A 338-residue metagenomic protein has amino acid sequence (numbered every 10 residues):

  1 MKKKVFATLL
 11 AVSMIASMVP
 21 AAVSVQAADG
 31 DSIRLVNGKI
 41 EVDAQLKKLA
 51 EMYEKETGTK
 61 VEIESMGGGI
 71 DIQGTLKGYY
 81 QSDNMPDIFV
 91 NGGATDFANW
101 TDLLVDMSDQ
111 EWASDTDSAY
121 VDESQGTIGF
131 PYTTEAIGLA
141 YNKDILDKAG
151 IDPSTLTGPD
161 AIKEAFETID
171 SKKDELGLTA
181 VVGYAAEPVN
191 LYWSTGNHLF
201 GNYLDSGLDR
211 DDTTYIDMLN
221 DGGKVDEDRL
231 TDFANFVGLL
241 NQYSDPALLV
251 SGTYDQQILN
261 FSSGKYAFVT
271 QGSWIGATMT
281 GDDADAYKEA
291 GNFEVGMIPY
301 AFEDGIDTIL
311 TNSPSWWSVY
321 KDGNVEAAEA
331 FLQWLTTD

Functional and structural regions predicted by a protein language model:
K4-A7, P20-D96, W112, D304-G305 (+1 more regions): Conserved N-terminal structural module of periplasmic/extracytoplasmic solute-binding proteins
L10-M18: Hydrophobic core
V25-R34, E54-T57, Q125, D147 (+1 more regions): Immediate post-signal peptide segment of exported/extracytoplasmic ligand-binding proteins
E51, K55-E56, K60, D147-A149 (+1 more regions): Extracytoplasmic/periplasmic substrate-recognition and gating elements
M66-T75, P159-A161, L248-S262: Short helix-initiation/N-cap motifs at beta->coil->alpha
V90-D144, N292-A301: Hinge/lid segment of periplasmic solute-binding proteins
I128, K163-L219: Extracytoplasmic/periplasmic solute-binding protein
F166-E167, D212-V250: Glycine-centered hinge/linker elements that transmit conformational signals in sensory and ligand-binding systems
